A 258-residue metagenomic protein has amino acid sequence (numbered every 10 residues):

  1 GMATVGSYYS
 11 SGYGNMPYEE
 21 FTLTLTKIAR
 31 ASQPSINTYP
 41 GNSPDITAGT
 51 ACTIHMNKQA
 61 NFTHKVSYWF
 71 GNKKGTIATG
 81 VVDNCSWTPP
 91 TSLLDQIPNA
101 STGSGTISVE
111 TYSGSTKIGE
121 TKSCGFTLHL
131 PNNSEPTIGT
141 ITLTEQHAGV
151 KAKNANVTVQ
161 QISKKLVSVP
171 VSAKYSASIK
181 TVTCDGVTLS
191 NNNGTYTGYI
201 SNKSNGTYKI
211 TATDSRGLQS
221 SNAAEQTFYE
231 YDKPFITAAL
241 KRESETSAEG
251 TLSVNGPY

Functional and structural regions predicted by a protein language model:
G1, T91-G105, I118, T197-G206: Surface-exposed, short loops/turns at beta-strand junctions within beta-sandwich domains
Y8-Q33, N133: Exposed low-complexity, polar/acidic, P/S/T/G-rich flexible segments that act as propeptides, protease-susceptible
P17-T24, T116-H129, L218-F228: Edge beta-strands of extracellular beta-sandwich domains
T26-A51, P131-Q160, F228-E249: Short, compositionally biased P/S/T/A/G/V-rich stretches that sit at domain boundaries
A48-A60, Q161, K165-Y175, G250-Y258: Aromatic/hydrophobic beta-strand junction motif of beta-rich domains
F62-K73, V171-T188: Change to "...patches in solvent-exposed regions of secreted, membrane-anchored, or virion-exposed structural
T76-C85, G186-G194: Short beta-strand segments within Ig-like beta-sandwich modules, predominantly Fibronectin type-III
V109-T111, A212-D214: Conserved structural position at the C-terminal beta-strand of extracellular beta-sandwich adhesion modules
